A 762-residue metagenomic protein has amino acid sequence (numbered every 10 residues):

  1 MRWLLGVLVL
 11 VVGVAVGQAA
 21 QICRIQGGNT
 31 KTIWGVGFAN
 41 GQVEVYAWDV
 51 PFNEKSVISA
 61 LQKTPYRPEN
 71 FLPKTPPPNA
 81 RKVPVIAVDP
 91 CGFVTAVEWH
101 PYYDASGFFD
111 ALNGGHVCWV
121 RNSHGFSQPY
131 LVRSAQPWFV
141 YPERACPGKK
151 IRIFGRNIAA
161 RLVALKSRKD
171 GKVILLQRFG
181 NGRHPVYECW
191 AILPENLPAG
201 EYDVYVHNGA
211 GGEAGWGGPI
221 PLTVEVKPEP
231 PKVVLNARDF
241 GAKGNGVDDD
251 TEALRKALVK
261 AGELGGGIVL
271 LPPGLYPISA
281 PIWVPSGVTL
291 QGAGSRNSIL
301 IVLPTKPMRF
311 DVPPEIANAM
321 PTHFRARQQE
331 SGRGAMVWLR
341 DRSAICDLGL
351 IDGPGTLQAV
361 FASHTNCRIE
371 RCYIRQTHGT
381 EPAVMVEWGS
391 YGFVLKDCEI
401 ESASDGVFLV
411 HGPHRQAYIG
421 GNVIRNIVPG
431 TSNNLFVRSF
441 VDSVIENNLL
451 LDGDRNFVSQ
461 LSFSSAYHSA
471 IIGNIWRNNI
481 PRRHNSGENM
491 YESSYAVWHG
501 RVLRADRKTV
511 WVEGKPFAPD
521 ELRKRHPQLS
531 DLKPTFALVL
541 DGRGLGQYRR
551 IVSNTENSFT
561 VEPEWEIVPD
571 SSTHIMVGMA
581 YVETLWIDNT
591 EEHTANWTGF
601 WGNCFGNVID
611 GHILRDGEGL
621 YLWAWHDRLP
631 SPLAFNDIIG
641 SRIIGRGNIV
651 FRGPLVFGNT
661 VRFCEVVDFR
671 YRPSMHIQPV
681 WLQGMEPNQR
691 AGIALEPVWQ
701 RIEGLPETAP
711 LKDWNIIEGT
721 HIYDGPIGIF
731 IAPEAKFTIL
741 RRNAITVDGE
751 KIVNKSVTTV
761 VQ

Functional and structural regions predicted by a protein language model:
G17-N79, W119-A164, E213-E229: Beta-strand/beta-sandwich contexts
F108-G115, L193-G200: Surface-exposed, short loops/turns at beta-strand junctions within beta-sandwich domains
Y141, L435, L461, N479-S571: Autoprocessing Asn-cyclization modules and mimics
I220-K256, Q762: Right-handed parallel beta-helix/beta-solenoid
R255-T289, A293-M308, G349-G355: N-terminal extracellular ligand-recognition/capping segment immediately after the signal peptide
G266-G267, S279-P281, S295-P304, P354-V360 (+13 more regions): Short glycine/acidic-rich loop motifs that flank beta-strands on beta-rich extracellular proteins
Q291, P313-T377, V394-E399, G420 (+4 more regions): Parallel beta-helix/beta-solenoid
